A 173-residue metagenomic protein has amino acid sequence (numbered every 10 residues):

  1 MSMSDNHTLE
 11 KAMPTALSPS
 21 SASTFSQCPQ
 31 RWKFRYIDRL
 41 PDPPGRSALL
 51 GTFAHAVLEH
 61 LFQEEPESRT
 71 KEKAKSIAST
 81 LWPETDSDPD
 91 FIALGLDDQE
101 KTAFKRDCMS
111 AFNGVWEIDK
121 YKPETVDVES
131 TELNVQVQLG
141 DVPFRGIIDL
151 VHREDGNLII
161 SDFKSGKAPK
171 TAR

Functional and structural regions predicted by a protein language model:
M1-L9: Accessory/regulatory regions of helicases
A12-P14, P29-D42, D90-F91, I160 (+1 more regions): Short amphipathic alpha-helical segments and their helix-coil junctions
A12-Q27, V142-R153: An acidic intrinsically disordered interaction segment
A22-S23, Q27-P66, K105, M109 (+1 more regions): Nuclease catalytic cores
D42-R46, L96, E100, K170-R173: Conserved aromatic-histidine-acidic binding/catalytic patches
P43, K120, L139-G140: Residues embedded in well-ordered secondary-structure elements
V57-L133: A non-catalytic, helix-rich entry segment at domain boundaries
V128-R173: Mg2+/Mn2+-dependent nuclease catalytic core
